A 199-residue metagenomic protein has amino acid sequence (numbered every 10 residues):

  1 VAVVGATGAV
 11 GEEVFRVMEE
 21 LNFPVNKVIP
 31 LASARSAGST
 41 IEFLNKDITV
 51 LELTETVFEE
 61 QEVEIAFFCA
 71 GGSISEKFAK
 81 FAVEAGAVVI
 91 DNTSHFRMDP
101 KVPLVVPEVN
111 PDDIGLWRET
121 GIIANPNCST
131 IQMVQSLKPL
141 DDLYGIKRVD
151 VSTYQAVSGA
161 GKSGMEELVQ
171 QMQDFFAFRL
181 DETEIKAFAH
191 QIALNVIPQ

Functional and structural regions predicted by a protein language model:
V1-I192: N-terminal Rossmann-like NAD(P) cofactor-binding subdomain of oxidoreductases, focused on the glycine-rich
